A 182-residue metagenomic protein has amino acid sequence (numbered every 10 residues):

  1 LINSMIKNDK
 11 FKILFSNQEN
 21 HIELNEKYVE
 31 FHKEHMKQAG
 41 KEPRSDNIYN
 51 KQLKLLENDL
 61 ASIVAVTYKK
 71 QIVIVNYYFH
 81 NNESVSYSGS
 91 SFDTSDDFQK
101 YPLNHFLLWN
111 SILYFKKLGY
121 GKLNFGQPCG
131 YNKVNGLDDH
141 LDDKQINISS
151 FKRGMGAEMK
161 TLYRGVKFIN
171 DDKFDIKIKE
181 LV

Functional and structural regions predicted by a protein language model:
L1-K100: A conserved beta-strand-loop-helix scaffold within acyl/acetyltransferase catalytic domains
K33, N50, L107, N135-G136 (+1 more regions): Generic preference for well-ordered secondary structure
L60-D171: Aromatic (often tryptophan-rich) hydrophobic motifs at membrane interfaces
D172-V182: Membrane-proximal basic amphipathic "stem/tether" segments
